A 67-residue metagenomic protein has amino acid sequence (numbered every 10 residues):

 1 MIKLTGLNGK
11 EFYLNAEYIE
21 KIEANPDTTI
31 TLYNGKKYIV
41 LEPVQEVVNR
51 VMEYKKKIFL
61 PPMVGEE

Functional and structural regions predicted by a protein language model:
M1-Y13, E17-E67: Eukaryotic intrinsically disordered, low-complexity regulatory linkers and tails enriched in Ser/Thr/Pro
